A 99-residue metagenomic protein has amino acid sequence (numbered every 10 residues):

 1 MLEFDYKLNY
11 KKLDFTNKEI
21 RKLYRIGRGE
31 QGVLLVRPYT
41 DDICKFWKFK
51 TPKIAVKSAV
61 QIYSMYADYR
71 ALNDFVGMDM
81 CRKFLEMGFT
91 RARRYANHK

Functional and structural regions predicted by a protein language model:
M1-Q61, A96-K99: Long, non-catalytic architectural segments outside compact domain cores
L34-V36, S64, V76, M80: Hydrophobic transmembrane signal anchors and adjacent membrane-proximal interface regions, especially in viral
K57-S64, K83, M87: Generic structural signal for well-ordered, non-membrane alpha-helices
F75-K99: Short, charge-rich amphipathic alpha-helical segments embedded in non-transmembrane helical bundles/solenoids
